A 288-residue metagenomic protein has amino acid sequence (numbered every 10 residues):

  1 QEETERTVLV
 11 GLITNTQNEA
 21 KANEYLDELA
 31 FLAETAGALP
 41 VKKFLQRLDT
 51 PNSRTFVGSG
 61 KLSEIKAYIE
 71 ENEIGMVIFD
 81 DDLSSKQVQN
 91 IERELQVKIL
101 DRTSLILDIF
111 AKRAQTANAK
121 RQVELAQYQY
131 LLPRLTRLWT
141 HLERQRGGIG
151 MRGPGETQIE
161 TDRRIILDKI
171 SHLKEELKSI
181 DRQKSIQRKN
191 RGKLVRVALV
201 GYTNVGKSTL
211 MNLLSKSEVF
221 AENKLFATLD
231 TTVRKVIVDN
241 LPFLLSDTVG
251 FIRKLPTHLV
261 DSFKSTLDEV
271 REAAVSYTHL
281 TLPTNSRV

Functional and structural regions predicted by a protein language model:
Q1-I106: N-terminal accessory targeting/assembly segments
L29, V77, Y128, I166 (+3 more regions): Residue-level signature of catalytic and energy-coupling elements of molecular machines, predominantly ATP/GTP-dependent
S53-S63, G250-R271: Switch II of P-loop NTPase G domains
E70-E71, V236-D239, D268-E272: Conserved catalytic network of the ASCE P-loop NTPase/AAA+ motor domain
L105-V123: Short alpha-helix plus adjacent loop in nuclease-associated cores
Q129-V195: P-loop NTPase nucleotide-binding/switch module
L177-S246, F251-R253: Conserved G1/Walker A P-loop phosphate-binding module
T278-T284: Conserved small/polar residues in nucleotide/adenosyl-binding loops
